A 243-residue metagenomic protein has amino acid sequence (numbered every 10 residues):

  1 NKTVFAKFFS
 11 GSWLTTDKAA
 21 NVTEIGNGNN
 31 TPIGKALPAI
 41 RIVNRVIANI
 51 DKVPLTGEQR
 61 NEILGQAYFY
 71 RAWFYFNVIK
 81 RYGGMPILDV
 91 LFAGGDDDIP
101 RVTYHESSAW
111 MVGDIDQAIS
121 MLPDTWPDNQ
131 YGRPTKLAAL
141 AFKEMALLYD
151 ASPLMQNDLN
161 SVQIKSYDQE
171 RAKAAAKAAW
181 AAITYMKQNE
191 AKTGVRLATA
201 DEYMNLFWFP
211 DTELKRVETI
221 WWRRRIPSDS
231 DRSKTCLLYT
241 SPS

Functional and structural regions predicted by a protein language model:
N1-T3, D116, K136-L137, M145-S241: An aromatic- and glycine-enriched ligand-binding surface/loop that stacks and positions planar moieties
K2-Y82, D96-A109, G113-Y131: Conserved, well-structured interaction surfaces
V43, I87, A139, W221-R223: Generic structural hydrophobic/aromatic packing signal, biased to beta-strands
N77, R81-G84, V90, M121 (+2 more regions): Alpha-solenoid helical repeat scaffolds
D89-D96: Short linear capping/connector segments at secondary-structure termini
